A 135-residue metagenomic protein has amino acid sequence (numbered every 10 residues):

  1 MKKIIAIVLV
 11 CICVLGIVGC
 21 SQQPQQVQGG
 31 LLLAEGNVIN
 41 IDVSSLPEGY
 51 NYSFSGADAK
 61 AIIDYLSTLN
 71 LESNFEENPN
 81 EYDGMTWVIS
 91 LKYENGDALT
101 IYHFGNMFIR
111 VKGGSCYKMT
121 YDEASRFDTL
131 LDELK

Functional and structural regions predicted by a protein language model:
M1-I4: Positively charged n-region of N-terminal signal peptides that target proteins for export
A6-V14: Hydrophobic helical h-region of N-terminal Sec-dependent signal peptides in bacterial secretory/periplasmic proteins
L15-G19: C-terminal motif of bacterial Sec signal peptides marking the signal peptidase cleavage site
C20-K135: Function-determining sites in protein domains
